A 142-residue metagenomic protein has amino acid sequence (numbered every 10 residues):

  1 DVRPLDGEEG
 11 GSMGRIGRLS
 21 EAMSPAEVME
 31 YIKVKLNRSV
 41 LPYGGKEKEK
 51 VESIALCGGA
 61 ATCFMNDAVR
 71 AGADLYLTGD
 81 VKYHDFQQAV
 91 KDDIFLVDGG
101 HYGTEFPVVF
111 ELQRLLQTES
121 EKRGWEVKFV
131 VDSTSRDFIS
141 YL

Functional and structural regions predicted by a protein language model:
D1-L142: Hydrophobic structural segments
